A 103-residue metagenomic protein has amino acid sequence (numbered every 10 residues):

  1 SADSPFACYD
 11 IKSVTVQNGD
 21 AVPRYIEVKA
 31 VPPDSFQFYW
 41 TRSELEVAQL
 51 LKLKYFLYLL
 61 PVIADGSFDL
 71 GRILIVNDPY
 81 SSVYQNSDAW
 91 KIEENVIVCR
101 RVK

Functional and structural regions predicted by a protein language model:
S1-V16: A short acidic/basic microdomain associated with nuclease active sites
I11-S13, V22-P32: Conserved catalytic cores of phosphodiester-cleaving nucleases, focusing on short active-site segments
V16-V22, D65-F68: Short, solvent-exposed loop/turn segments that connect beta-strands within catalytic domains and beta-strand-rich
N18, V31-D34, I63: Short, charged/polar surface micro-motifs in flexible loops or helix N-caps
V28-L45: Short beta-strand-loop-alpha-helix junction that forms the active-site gateway of nucleic-acid-processing nucleases
L45, Q49-L51: Glycine-rich flap/beta-hairpin and adjacent strands of clan AA aspartyl proteases
L51-K103: Domain-level recognition of nuclease-like catalytic cores that cleave nucleotide substrates
